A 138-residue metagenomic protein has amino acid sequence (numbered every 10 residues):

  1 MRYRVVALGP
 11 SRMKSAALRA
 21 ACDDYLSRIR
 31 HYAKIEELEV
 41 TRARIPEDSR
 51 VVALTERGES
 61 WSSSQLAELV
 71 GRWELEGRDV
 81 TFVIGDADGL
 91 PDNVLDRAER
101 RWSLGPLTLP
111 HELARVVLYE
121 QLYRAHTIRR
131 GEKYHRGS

Functional and structural regions predicted by a protein language model:
M1-I29: N-terminal beta1-alpha1 ligand-phosphate binding loop
V6-L8, L54, V83: Short hydrophobic segments within beta-strands
S11, E56-E59, D86-L90: Short glycine-rich anion-binding loops that position phosphate/pyrophosphate groups of nucleotides and phosphorylated
L18, S64-L66, V94-D96: Short amphipathic alpha-helical segments
R30-T81: S-adenosyl-L-methionine/SAH cofactor-binding core of RNA-modifying enzymes
R72-L95, L113: Ser/Thr/Gly-rich flexible loops in soluble cytosolic domains mediating phosphotransfer, phosphorylation
D92, R97-S138: Structured adenosyl-cofactor binding patch, chiefly the S-adenosyl-L-methionine
